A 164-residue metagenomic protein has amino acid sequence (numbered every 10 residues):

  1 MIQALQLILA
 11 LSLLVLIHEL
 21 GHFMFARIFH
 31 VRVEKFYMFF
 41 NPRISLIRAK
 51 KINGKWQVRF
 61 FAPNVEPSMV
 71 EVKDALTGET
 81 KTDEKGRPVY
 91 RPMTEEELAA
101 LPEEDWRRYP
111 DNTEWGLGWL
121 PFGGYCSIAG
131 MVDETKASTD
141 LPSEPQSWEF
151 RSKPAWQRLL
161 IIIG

Functional and structural regions predicted by a protein language model:
I2-P142: Small-residue-rich helix-interface/hinge motifs
G123, S127, Q146-S147, R151-G164: Hydrophobic transmembrane alpha-helical segments that form the core helix bundle of multi-pass membrane enzymes
